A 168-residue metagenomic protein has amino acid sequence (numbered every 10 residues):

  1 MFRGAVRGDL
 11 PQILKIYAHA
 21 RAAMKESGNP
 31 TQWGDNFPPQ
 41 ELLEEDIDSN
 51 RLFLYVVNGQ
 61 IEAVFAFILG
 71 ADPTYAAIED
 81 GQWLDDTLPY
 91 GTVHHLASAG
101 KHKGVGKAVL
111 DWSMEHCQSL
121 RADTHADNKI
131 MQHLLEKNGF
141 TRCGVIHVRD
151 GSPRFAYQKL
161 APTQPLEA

Functional and structural regions predicted by a protein language model:
M1-K15: A short beta-loop-alpha structural element at the N-terminal edge of CoA-dependent acyl/N-acetyltransferase catalytic
R21-L42: Conserved GNAT-fold acetyl-CoA-binding loop/helix
S49-F67: Conserved beta-hairpin
A66-A97, K101: Conserved acyl-donor/pantetheine-binding loop and adjacent beta-alpha core of acyl/acetyltransferases and related
S98, H102-E115, Q132-K137: Conserved acetyl-CoA-binding loop-helix of GNAT-fold acetyltransferases
K107, D127-G144, S152: Conserved active-site alpha-helix within GNAT-family acetyltransferase domains
H116-D127: Conserved GNAT acetyl-CoA-binding A-motif
V148-A168: C-terminal "cap" of GNAT-fold acetyltransferases
